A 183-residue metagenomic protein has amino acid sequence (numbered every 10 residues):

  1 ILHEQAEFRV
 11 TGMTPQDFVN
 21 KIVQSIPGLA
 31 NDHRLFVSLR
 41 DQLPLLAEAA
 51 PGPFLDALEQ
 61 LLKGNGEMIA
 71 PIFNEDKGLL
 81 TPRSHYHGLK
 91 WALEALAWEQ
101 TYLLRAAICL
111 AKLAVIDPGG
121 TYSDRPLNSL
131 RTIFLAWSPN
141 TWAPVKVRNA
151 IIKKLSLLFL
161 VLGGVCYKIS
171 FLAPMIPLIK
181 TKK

Functional and structural regions predicted by a protein language model:
I1-K183: Non-catalytic all-alpha helical scaffold/repeat segments
